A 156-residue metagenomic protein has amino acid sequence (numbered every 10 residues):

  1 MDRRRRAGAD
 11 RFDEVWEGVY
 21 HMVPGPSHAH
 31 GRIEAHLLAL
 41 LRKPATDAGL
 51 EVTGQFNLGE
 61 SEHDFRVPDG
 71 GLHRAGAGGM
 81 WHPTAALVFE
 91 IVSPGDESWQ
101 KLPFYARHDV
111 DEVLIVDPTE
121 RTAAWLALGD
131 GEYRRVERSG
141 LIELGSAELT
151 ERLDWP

Functional and structural regions predicted by a protein language model:
M1-P156: Gly/Pro/Ser/Thr-rich low-complexity, intrinsically disordered segments predominantly at protein N-termini
